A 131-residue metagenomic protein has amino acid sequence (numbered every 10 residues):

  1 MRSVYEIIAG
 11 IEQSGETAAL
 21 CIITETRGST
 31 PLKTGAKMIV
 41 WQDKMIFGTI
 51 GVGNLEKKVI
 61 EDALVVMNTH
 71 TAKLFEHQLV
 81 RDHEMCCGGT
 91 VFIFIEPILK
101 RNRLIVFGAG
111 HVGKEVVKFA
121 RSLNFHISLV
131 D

Functional and structural regions predicted by a protein language model:
M1-D131: Segments forming oxygen-rich coordination pockets for charged ligands
